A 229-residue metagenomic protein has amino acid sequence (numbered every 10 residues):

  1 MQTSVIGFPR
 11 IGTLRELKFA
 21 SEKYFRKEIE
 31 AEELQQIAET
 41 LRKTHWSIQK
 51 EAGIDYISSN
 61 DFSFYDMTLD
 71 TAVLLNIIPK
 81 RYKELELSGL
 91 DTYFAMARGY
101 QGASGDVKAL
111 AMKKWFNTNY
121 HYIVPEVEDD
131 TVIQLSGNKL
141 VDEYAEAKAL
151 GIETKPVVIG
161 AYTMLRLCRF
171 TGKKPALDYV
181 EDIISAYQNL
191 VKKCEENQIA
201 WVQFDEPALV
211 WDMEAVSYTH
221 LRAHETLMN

Functional and structural regions predicted by a protein language model:
M1-R222: Domain-level signal for soluble alpha/beta catalytic cores
A223-N229: A short, hydrophobic C-terminal helix/tail in secreted or cell-surface proteins
